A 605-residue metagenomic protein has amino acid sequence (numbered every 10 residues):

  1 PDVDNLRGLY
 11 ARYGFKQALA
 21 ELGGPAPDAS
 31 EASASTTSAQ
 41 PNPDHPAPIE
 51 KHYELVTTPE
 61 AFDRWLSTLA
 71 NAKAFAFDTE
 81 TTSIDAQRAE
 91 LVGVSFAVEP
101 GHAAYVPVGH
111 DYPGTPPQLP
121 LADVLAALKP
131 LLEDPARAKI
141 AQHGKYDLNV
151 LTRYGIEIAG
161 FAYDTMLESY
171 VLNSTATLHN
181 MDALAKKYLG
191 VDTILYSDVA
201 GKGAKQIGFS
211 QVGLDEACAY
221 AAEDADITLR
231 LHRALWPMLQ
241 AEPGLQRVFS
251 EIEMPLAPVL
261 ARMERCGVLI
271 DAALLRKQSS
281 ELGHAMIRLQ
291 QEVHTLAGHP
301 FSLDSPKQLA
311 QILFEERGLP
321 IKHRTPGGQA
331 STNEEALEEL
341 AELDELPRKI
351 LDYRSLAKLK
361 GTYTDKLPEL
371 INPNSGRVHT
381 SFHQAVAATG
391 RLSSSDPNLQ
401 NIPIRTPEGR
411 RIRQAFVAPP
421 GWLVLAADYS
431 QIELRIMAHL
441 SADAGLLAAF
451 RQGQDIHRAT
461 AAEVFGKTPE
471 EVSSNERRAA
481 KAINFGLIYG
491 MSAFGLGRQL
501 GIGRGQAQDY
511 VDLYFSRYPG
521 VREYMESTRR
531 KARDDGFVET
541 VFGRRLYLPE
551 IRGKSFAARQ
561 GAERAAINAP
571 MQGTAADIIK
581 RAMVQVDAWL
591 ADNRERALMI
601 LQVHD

Functional and structural regions predicted by a protein language model:
P1-G114, Q142, A159, A176 (+11 more regions): Conserved "right-hand" nucleotidyltransferase catalytic core of DNA-directed polymerases
A76-D78, V124-P130, Y163: Catalytic cores of nucleotide-enabled group-transfer and carboxylate-activating enzymes in metabolic and assembly-line
E99-K139: Nucleic-acid-processing active sites and adjacent nucleic-acid-binding tracks, predominantly divalent metal-dependent
P117-L121, L132-Q142, L151-T152, R413-M437 (+1 more regions): Conserved catalytic alpha/beta cores of large enzymes that bind or transform nucleotide phosphates and polynucleotides
E157-S174, M181, K186, G453-H457: Conserved beta-strand -> loop -> alpha-helix junction used to position metal-binding or nucleic-acid-contacting
S174, L303-D304, A449-R451, M571: Conserved, non-catalytic sequence blocks in retroelement Pol enzymes and Pol-derived host proteins
L195-I207, E408-F416, R458, V472 (+1 more regions): Active-site-adjacent bridging/hinge elements
I207-S210, P258, R262-R265, N372-S375 (+4 more regions): Conserved catalytic core of nucleic-acid polymerases
